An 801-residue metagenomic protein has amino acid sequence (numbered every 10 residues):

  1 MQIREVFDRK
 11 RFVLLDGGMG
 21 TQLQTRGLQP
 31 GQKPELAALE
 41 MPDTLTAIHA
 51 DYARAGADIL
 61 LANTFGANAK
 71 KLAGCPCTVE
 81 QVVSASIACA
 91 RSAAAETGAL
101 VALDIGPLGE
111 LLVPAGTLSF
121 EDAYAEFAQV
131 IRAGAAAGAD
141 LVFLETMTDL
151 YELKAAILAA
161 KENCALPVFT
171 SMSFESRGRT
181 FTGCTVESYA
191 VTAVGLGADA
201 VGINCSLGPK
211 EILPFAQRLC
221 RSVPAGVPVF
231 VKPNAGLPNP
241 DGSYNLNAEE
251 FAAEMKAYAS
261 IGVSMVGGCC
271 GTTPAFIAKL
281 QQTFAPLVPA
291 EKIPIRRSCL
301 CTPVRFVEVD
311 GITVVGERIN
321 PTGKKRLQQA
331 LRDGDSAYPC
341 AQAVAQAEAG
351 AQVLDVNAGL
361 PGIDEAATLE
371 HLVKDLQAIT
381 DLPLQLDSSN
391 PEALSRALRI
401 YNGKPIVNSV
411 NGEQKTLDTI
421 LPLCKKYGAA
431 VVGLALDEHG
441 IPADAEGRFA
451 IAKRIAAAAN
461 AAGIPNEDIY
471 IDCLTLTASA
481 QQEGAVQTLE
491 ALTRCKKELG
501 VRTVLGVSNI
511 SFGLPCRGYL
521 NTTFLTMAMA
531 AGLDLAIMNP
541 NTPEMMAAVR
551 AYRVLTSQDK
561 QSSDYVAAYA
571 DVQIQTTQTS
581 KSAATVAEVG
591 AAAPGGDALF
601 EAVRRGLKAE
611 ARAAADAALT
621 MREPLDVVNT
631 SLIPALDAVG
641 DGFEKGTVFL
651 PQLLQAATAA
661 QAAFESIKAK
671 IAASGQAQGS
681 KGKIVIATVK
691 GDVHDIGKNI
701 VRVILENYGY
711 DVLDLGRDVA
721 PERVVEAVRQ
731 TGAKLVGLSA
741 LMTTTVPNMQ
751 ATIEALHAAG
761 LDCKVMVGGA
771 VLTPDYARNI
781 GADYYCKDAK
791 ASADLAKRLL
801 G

Functional and structural regions predicted by a protein language model:
M1-G801: Domain-level signal for soluble alpha/beta catalytic cores
